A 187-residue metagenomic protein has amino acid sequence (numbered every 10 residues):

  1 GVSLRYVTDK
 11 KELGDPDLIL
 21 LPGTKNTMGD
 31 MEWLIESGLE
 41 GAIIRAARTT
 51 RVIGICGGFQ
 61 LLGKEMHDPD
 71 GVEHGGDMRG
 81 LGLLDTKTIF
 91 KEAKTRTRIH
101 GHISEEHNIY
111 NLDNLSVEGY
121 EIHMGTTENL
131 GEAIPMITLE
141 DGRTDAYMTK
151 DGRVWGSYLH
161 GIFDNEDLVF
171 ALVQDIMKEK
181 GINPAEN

Functional and structural regions predicted by a protein language model:
G1-Y6: Short helix-loop-beta junction
L13-L21: Terminal amphipathic helices with adjacent charged low-complexity linkers/tails
G14, T144-N187: Acyltransferase
P22, G119-H123, W155-L159: Active-site-proximal beta-strand elements of phosphoester/diester hydrolases
K25-H107, D113-E118: Cysteine-nucleophile active-site neighborhood
K64-D68, T86-F90, E128, E132-A133 (+4 more regions): Short, well-ordered loop/turn and helix-capping segments at boundaries between secondary-structure elements and domains
E106-D151: Catalytic beta-strand/loop cores that center a nucleophilic Ser/Cys/Thr and support acyl-enzyme chemistry
